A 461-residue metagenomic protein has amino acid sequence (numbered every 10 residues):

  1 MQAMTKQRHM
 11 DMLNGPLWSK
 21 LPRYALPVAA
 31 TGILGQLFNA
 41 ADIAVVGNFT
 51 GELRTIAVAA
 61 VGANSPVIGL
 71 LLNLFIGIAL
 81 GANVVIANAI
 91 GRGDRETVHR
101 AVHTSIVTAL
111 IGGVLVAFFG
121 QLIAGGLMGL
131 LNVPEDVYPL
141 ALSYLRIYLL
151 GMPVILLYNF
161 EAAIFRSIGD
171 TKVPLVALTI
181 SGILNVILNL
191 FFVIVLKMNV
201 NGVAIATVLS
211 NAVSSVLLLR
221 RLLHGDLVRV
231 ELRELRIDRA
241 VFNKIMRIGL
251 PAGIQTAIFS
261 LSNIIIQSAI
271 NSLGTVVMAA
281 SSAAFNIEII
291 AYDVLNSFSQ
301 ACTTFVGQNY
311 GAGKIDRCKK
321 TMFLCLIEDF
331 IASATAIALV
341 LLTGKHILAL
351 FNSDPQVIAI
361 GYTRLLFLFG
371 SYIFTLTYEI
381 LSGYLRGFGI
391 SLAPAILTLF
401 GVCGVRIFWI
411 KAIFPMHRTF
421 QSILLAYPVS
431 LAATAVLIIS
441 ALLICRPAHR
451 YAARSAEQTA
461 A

Functional and structural regions predicted by a protein language model:
M1-A25, I86-G151, V195-L250, V306-S371 (+1 more regions): Short alpha-helical transmembrane segments in multi-pass integral membrane proteins
M12-A44, N48-E52, P66-G81, V85 (+6 more regions): N-terminal transmembrane alpha-helices
R23-D42, I147, S181, S210-S214 (+4 more regions): Transmembrane helical elements of multi-pass membrane transporters/channels
A29, I33, L37, A41 (+17 more regions): Generic alpha-helical transmembrane segments of integral inner-membrane proteins, especially permease/transport modules
I33, L37-A59, M128-E135, F191-M198 (+5 more regions): Helix-terminus/linker motif at the lipid-water interface of multi-pass membrane proteins
T55-P66, L145, A204, T275-I290 (+2 more regions): Small-residue hotspots at the loop-to-helix junctions and early N-terminal turns of transmembrane alpha-helices
V58-F118, I155-P174, A280-G344, T375-T398 (+1 more regions): Small-residue-rich hydrophobic transmembrane alpha-helices
I76-A79, Y148-R166, P174-G182, V203-V216 (+4 more regions): Short runs within selected transmembrane alpha-helices of multi-pass transporters and secretion channels
